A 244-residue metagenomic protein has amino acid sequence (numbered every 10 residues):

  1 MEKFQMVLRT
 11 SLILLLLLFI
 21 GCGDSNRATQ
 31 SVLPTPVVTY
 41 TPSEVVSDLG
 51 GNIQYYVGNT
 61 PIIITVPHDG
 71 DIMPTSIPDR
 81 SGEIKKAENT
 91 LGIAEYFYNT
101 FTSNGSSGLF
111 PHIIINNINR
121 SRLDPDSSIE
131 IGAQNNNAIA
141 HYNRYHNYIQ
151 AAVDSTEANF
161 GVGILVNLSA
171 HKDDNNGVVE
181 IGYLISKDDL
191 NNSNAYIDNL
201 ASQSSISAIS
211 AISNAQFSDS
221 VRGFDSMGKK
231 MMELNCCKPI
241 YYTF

Functional and structural regions predicted by a protein language model:
K3-M6, S31: Intrinsic disorder/low-complexity segments enriched in polar/small residues
Q5-I13: Sec-dependent signal peptide recognition, specifically the positively charged N-region followed immediately by
L18-G21: C-terminal motif of bacterial Sec signal peptides marking the signal peptidase cleavage site
G23-S25: Bacterial signal peptide processing site
R27-F244: N-terminal catalytic or cofactor-binding beta/alpha core of small enzyme domains
